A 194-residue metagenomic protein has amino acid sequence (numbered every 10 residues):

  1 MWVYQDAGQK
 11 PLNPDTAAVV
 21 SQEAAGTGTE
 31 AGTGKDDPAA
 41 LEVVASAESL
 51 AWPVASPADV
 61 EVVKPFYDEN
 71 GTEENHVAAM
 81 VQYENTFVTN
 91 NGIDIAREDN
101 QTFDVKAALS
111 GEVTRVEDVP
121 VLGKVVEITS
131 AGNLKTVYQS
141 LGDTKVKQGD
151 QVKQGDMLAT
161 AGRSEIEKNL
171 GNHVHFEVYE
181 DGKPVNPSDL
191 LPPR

Functional and structural regions predicted by a protein language model:
W2-V81: N-terminal, intrinsically disordered, polar/charged segments of Gram-positive cell-envelope systems that serve as
A58, T89-N91, Q101, L109 (+3 more regions): Envelope-exposed proteins and targeting segments
P65, E98, V116-E117, T144 (+1 more regions): Residue-level recognition of beta-strand microenvironments
T72-K106: Short glycine/threonine/proline-enriched tight-turn/helix- or strand-capping micro-motif at secondary-structure
I93-A96, V125-S130, E177: Short, acidic/hydrophobic/Gly-rich beta-strand patch recurrent on exposed beta strands that often constitutes part
V105-T114, V146-A161: Short, well-structured beta-strand-loop connectors
A107-G142: Zn2+-dependent peptidoglycan hydrolase active-site motif and core
D150-R194: Conserved, short, structured surface segments that act as functional micro-motifs
